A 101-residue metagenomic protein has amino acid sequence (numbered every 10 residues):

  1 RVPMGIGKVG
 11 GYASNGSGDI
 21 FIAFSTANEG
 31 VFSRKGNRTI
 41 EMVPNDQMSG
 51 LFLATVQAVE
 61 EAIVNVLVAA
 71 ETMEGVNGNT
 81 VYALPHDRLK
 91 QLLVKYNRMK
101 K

Functional and structural regions predicted by a protein language model:
R1-K101: A structural signal for small-residue-enriched, beta-sheet-centric alpha/beta enzyme cores and oligomeric scaffold folds
